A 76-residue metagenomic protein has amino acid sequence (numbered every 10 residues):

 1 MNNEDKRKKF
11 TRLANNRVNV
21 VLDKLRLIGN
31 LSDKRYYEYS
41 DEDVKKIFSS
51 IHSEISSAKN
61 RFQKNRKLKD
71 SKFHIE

Functional and structural regions predicted by a protein language model:
N2-E76: N-terminal intrinsically disordered, cationic/polar leader segments that include organellar targeting peptides
